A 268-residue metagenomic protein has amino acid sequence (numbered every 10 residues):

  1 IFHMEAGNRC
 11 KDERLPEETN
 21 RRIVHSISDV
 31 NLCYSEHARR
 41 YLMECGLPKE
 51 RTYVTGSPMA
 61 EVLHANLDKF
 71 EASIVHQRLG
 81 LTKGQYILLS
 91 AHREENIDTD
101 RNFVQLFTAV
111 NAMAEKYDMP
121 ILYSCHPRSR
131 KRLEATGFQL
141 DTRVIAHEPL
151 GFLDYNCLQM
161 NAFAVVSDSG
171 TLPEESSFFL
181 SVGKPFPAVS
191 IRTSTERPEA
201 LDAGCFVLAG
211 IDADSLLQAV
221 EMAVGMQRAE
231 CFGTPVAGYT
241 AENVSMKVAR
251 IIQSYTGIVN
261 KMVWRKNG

Functional and structural regions predicted by a protein language model:
I1-M119, S124, S129-G268: Nucleotide-activated sugar donor-binding and catalytic core shared by glycosyltransferases and related lipid-linked
